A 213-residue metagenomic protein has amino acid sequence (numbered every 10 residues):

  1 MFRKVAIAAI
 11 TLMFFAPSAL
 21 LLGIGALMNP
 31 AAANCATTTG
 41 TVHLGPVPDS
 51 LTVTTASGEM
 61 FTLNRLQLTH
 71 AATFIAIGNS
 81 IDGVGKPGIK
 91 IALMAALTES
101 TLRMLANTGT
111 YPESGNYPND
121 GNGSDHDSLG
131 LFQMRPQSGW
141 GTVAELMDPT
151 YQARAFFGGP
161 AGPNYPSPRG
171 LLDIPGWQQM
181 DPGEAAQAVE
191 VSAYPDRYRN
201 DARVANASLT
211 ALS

Functional and structural regions predicted by a protein language model:
F2-I77, S213: N-terminal export signals and maturation junctions of secreted/periplasmic proteins
A36-L66, S100-Q179: Peptidoglycan-targeting cell-wall enzymes and recognition modules
F61-T69, D82-K90, L146-Y151, Q179-G183 (+1 more regions): Soluble non-cytosolic domains of exported or imported proteins
L68-I75, I89-L93, S128-L131, T150-F157 (+3 more regions): Extracytoplasmic/secreted envelope proteins and their assembly/folding machinery, especially bacterial periplasmic
I75, K86-R103, V189-E190: Short, functionally critical alpha-helical segments immediately adjacent to catalytic or ligand/cofactor-binding
G78, A96-E99, R135-S138, P160 (+2 more regions): Generic structural signal for hydrophobic core residues of well-folded globular domains
P168-I174, P182-A193: Extracellular low-complexity, Gly/Ser/Thr-rich intrinsically disordered linkers and protease-sensitive activation/hinge
V191-S213: Extracellularly exposed regions in secreted/surface proteins, prominently low-complexity, repeat-rich
